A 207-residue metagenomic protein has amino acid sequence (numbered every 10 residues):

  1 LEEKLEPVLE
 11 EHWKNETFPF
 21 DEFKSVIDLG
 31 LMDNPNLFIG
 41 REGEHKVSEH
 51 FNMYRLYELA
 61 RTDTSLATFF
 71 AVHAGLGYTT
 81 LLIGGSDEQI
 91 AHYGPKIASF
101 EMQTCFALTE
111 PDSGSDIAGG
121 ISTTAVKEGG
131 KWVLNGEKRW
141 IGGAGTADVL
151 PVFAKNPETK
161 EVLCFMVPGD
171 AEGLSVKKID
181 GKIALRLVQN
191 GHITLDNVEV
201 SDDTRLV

Functional and structural regions predicted by a protein language model:
L1-A71, E88-S99: Amphipathic, small/basic residue-rich leader segments at the start of a protein or domain
T68-E88, I117: N-terminal glycine-rich flavin-associated loop
F100-T109: A short, Trp-centered hydrophobic/proline-enriched beta-strand micro-motif
S113-I117, W132: Hydrophobic, small-residue-rich alpha-helical packing segments that form membrane-like cores
D116-G119, G143-A147, R186-V188: Short glycine/proline-enriched turns and hinge-like loops at secondary-structure junctions
T123-V126: A structural signal for short hydrophobic beta-strand segments in well-ordered beta-sheet cores
N135-V176: A short core secondary-structure module
G169-S175, Q189-V207: A glycine-rich, basic-preceded beta-loop-alpha segment at the flavin cofactor/substrate interface of flavin-utilizing
